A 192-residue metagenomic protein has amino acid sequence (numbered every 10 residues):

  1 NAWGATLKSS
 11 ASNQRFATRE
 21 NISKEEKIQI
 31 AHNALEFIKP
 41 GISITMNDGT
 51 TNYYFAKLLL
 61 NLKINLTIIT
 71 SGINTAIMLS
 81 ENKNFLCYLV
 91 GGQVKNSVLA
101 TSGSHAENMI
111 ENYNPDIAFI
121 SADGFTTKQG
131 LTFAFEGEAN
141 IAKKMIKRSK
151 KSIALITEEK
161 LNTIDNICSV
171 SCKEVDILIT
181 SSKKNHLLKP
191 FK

Functional and structural regions predicted by a protein language model:
N1-T45, T50, K57-I64, I77-N84: HTH-adjacent hinge/linker in prokaryotic transcriptional regulators
N52, G72: Conserved SAM/SAH-binding loop
N74-K192: Conserved phosphate- and dinucleotide-binding cores of soluble alpha/beta proteins, encompassing both enzyme active
